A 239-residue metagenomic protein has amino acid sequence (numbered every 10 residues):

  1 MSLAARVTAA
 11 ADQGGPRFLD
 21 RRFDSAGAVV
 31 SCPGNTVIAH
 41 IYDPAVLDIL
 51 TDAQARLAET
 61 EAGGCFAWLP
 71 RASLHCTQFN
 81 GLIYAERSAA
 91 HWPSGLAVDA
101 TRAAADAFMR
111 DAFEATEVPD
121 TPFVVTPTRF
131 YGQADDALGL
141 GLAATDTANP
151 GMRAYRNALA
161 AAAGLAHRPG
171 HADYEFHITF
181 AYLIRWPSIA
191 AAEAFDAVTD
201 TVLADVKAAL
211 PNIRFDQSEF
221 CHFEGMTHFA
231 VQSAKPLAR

Functional and structural regions predicted by a protein language model:
M1-R239: Histidine-dependent nucleotide/RNA phosphoesterase domain, centered on the 2H-phosphoesterase fold with its duplicated
